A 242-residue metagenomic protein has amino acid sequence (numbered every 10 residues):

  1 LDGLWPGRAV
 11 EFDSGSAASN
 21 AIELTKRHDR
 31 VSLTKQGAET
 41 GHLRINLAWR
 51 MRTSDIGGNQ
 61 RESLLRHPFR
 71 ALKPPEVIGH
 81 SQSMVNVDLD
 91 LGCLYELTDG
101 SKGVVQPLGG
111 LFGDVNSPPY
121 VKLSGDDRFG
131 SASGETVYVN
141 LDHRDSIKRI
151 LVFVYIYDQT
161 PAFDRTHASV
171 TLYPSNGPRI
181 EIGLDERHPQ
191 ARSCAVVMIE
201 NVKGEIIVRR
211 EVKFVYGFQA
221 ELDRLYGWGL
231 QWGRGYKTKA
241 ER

Functional and structural regions predicted by a protein language model:
L1-R149, F153-R242: Intrinsic-disorder/low-complexity signal
